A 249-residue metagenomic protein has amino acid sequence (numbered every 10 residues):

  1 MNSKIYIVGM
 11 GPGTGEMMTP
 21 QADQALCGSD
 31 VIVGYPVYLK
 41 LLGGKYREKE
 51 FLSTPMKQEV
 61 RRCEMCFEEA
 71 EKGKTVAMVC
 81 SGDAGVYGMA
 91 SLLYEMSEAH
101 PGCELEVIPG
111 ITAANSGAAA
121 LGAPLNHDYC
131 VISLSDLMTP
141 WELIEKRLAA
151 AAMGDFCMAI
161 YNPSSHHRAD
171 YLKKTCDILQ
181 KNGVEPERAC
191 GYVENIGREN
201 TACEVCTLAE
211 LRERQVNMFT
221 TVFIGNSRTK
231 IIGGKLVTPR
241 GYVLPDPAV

Functional and structural regions predicted by a protein language model:
M1-L105, S116, R212, A248: Class I S-adenosyl-L-methionine
M1-N2, Q24-A25, E69-A70, M78 (+6 more regions): Solvent-exposed alpha-helices and their adjacent loops that cap or buttress functional pockets in soluble metabolic
I5-I7, V76, M153-V249: A contiguous loop/helix-start segment that scaffolds small-molecule binding in enzyme catalytic cores
M10-T14, G34-V37, T54-M56, S81-D83 (+7 more regions): Fold-independent oxyanion-binding glycine-rich loops and adjacent beta-strand/coil segments at enzyme active sites
G11-M17, T139-W141, E204-C206: Short gly/ser/thr-rich secondary-structure transition/capping motifs
L39-L41, E59-V60, I111-N115, L137-P140 (+1 more regions): Short gly/pro/ser/thr-enriched loop/turn and capping motifs at secondary-structure boundaries
V86-G154: Class I SAM-dependent methyltransferase SAM-binding "motif I" and its flanking Rossmann-like core
